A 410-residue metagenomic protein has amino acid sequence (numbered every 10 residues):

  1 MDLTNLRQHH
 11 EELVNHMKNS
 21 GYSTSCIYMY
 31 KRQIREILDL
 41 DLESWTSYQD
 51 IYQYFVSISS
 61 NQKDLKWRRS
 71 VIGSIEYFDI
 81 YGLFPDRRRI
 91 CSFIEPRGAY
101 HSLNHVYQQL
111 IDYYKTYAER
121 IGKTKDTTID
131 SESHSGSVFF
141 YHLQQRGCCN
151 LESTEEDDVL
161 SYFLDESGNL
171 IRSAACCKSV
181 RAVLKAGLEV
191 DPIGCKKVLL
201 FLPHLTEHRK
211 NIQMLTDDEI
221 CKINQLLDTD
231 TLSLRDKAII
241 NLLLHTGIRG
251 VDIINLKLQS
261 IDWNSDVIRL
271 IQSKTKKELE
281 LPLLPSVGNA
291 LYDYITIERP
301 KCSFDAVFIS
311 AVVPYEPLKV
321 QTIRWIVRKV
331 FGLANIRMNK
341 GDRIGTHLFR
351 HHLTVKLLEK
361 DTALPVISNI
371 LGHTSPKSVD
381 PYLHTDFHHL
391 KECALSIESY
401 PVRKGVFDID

Functional and structural regions predicted by a protein language model:
H10-H101, D112-T128, S133-N211, L226: N-terminal core-binding DNA-recognition domain of tyrosine recombinases/integrases
M214, Q272, L371, S375-S396: Catalytic-site neighborhood detector that most strongly recognizes the C-terminal catalytic loop/helix of tyrosine
K222-G250: Basic, Lys/Arg- and aromatic-enriched nucleic-acid-binding interface segment
T246, N255-N289: Conserved tyrosine-mediated DNA breakage-rejoining catalytic core shared by Y-recombinases
S260-W263, K319, G332, D342 (+2 more regions): Short, polar N-cap/turn motifs at the start of nucleic acid-interacting alpha helices
T275-Y292, A306-R328: C-terminal catalytic core of Y-nucleophile DNA break-rejoin enzymes
L281, W325-N369: Short, basic (Lys/Arg/His-rich) helix/loop patches that form interaction surfaces in the mid-to-C-terminal regions
E398-D410: C-terminal secondary-structure termini that scaffold catalytic or DNA-interacting sites
